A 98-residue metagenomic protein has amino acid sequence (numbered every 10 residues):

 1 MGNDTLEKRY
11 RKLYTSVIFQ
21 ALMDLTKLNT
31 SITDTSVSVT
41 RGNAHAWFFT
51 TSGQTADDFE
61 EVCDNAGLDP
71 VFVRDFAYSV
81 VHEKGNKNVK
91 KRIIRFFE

Functional and structural regions predicted by a protein language model:
M1-E98: Charged interaction scaffolds used for protein-protein
